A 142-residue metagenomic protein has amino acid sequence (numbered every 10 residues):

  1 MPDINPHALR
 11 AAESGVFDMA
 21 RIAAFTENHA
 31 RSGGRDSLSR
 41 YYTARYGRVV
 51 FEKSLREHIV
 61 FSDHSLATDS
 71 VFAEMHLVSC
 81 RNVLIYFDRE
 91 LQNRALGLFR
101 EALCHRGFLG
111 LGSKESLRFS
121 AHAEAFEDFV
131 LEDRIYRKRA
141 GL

Functional and structural regions predicted by a protein language model:
M1-L77, V83-L91, L117, R137: Extended basic-aromatic, gly/pro-enriched interface segments that bind polyanionic ligands
P6, S113, A140-L142: Non-catalytic surface loops within mature trypsin-like serine protease
F17-D18, A95-G97, D128: Glycine-rich, phosphate-binding/catalytic loops in enzymes
R56, C80, R106, L131: Active-site lining segments that contact anionic ligands and/or coordinate catalytic metals
L77, F119-L142: Core SAM-dependent methyltransferase catalytic element
N93-H105: A short glycine-rich, Lys/Arg-flanked "PGG" loop and its adjoining helix->strand segment in the class I
H105-S113: Conserved beta-strand signature within the Rossmann-like core of class I S-adenosyl-L-methionine
